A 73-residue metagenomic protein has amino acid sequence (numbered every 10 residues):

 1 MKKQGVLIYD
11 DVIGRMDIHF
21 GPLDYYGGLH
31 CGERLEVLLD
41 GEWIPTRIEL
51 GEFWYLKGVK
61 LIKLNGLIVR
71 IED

Functional and structural regions predicted by a protein language model:
M1-Y26: Mixed-charge, Lys/Arg-rich low-complexity intrinsically disordered regions
G5, E33-L35, T46, L67: Residue-level detector of beta-strand structural context in well-folded domains
Y9, L38, E49-L50: Generic beta-strand structural signal
G14-F20, L35, F53-K57: Short polybasic amphipathic segments
Y26-L39: Short coil-to-beta transition motif at edge beta-strands of beta-rich domains
E42-D73: Short, compact, well-ordered microdomains
